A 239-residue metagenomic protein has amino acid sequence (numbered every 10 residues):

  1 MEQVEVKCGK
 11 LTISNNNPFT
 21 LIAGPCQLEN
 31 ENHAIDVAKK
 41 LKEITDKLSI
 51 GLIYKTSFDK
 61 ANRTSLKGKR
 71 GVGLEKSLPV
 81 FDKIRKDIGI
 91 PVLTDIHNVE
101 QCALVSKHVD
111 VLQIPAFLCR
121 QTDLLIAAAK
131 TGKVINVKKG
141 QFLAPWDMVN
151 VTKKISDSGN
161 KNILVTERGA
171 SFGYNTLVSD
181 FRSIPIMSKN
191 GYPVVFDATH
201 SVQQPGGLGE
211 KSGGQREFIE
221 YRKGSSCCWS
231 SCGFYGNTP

Functional and structural regions predicted by a protein language model:
M1-L21, P79: N-terminal amphipathic alpha-helix/helix-capping segment at the start of soluble metabolic enzymes
P18-I22, S49-K55, P91-L93, D110-V111 (+4 more regions): Structural preference for beta-strand elements that scaffold enzyme active sites
P25, Y54-F58, T94-I96, A116 (+4 more regions): A cross-domain feature marking catalytic cores of carbohydrate-active enzymes and several ubiquitous metabolic/repair
P25-H33, L52-L74, N237-P239: Glycine-rich, proline-tolerant flexible connector loops at the mouths of alpha/beta enzymes
Q27-K42, V72-P79, S212-E220: Glycine-rich anion/phosphate-binding loops
L41-L48, K67-L93, A128-V134, P185-V194 (+1 more regions): Alpha-helix-loop-beta-strand connector modules within alpha/beta enzyme cores
V72-G73, D87-Q101, D110-D123, V134-P145 (+1 more regions): Catalytic beta/alpha-barrel core
T131-N237: Catalytic alpha/beta core domains of metabolic enzymes, predominantly
